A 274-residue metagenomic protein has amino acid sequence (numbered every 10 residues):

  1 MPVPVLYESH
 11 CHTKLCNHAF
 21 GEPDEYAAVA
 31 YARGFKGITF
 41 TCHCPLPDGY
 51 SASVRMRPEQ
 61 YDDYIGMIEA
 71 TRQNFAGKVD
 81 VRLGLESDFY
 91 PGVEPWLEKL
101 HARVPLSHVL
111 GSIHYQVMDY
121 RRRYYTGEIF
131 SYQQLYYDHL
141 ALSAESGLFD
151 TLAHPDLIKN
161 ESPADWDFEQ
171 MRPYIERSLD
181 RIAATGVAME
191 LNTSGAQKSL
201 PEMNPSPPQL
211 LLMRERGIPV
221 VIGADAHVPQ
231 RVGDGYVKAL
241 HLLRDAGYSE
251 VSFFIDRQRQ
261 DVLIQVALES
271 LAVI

Functional and structural regions predicted by a protein language model:
M1-S87, P91, E161-S162, D167-E169 (+3 more regions): An N-terminally biased module of ancient metal coordination in phosphate/nucleic-acid-related enzymes
M1-T13, P23, D165-I274: Charged catalytic cores and adjacent phosphate/nucleic-acid-binding surfaces used for phosphate/nucleic-acid chemistry
Y7-C11, I38-F40, V81-L85, V109-G111 (+3 more regions): Hydrophobic faces of well-ordered beta-strands that scaffold small-molecule active sites in alpha/beta enzyme cores
A32, A144-E145, R214-G217: Short hydrophobic "helix-edge" motifs at membrane interfaces and signal-peptide entry regions
F35, L106, L148-F149, I218 (+1 more regions): A structural motif
H43, H114, L157-N160, S194 (+1 more regions): Flexible loop residues that form catalytic and substrate-binding hotspots at small-molecule/glycan-binding clefts
S51-T185, R244, A267-I274: Extended substrate/RNA-proximal surfaces in nucleic-acid metabolism proteins
